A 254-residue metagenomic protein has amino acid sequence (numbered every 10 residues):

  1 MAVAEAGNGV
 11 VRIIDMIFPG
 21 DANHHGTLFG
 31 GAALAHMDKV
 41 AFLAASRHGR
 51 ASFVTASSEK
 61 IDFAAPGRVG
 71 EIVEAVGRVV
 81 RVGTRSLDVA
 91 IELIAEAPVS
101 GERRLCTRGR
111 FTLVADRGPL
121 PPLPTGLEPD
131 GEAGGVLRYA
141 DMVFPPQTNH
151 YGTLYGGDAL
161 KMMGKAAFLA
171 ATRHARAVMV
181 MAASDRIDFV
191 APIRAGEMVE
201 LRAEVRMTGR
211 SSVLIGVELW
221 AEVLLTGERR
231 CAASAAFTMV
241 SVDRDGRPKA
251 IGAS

Functional and structural regions predicted by a protein language model:
A2-S57, F111-A183, V240-S254: Hot-dog-fold acyl-thioester-processing enzymes
V3, N8-R12, G67-I72, R78-G135 (+2 more regions): HotDog/MaoC-like acyl-thioester-processing domains
P19, S58-D62, A97, P145 (+2 more regions): Short, well-ordered turn and helix-capping elements at secondary-structure junctions
T27, A64-P66, T153, V190-P192: Short, solvent-exposed polar/charged micro-motifs at secondary-structure junctions
T55-E74, M181-I187, A233: A cross-kingdom feature marking solvent-exposed beta-strand/loop segments within repeated, beta-rich binding/scaffold
